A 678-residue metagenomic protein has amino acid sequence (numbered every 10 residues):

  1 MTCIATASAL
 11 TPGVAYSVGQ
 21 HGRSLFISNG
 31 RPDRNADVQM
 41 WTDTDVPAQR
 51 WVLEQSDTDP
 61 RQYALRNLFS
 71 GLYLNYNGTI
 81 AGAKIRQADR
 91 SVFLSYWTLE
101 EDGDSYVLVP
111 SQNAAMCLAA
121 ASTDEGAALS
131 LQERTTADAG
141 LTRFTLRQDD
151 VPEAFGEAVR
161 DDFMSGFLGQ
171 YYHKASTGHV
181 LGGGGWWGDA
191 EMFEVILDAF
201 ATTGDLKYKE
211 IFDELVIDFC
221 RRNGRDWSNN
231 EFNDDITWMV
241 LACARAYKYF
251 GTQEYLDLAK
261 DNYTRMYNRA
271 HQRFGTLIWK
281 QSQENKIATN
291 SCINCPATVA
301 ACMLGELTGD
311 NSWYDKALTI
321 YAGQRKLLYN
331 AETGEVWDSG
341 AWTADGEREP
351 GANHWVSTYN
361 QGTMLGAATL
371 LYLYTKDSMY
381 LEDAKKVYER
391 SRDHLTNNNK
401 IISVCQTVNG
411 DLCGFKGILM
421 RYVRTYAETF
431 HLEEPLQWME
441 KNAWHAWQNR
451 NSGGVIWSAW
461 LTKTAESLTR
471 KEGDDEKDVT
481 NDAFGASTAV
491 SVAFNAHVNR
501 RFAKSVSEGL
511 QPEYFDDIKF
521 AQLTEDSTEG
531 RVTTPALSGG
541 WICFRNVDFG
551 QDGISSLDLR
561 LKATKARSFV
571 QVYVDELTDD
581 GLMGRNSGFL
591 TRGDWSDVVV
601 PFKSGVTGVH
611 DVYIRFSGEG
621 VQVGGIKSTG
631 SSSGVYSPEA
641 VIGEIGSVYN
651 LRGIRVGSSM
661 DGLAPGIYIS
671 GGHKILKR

Functional and structural regions predicted by a protein language model:
M1-V14, E125, R134-A158, H497-Y514 (+1 more regions): Low-complexity, Pro/Thr/Ser/Gly/Ala-rich linker/spacer regions in secreted, extracellular modular proteins
A9-V151: Lectin-like carbohydrate-binding module/patch detector with strong preference for beta-trefoil
G13-V14, R61, G553, G608 (+1 more regions): A glycine-anchored, Pro-Gly-centered beta-turn/N-cap motif
V151-F193, A199-D234, T289, K386 (+1 more regions): CBM-like carbohydrate-recognition segments
E210-L307, Y314-D315: Extended ligand-binding groove/face enriched in aromatic
A297, A301, W313-L370: Active-site cradle of extracellular carbohydrate-active enzymes
R501-S631: Extracytoplasmic
S632-R678: C-terminal outer-membrane/trafficking sorting elements
